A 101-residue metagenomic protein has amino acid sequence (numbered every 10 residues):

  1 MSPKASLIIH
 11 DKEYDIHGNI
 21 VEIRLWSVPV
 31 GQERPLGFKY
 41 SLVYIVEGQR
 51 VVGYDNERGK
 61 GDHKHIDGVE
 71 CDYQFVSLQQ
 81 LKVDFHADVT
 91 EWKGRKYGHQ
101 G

Functional and structural regions predicted by a protein language model:
M1-H63: The feature represents the first ordered module of a protein
K60-Y73: Short helix/strand-capping connector loops at secondary-structure junctions
E70-Q100: Short, compact, well-ordered microdomains
